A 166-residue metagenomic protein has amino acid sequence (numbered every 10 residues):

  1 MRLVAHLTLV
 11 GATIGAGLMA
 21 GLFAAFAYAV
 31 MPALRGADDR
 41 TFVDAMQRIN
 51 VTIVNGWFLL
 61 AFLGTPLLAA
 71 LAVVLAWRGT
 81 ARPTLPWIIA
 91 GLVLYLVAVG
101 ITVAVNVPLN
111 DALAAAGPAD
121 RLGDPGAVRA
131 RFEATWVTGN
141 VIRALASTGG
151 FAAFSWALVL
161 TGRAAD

Functional and structural regions predicted by a protein language model:
R2-G17, V74-V97: Interfacial segments of alpha-helical transmembrane regions
L7, L18-L63, P108-A134: Interfacial loop at the N-terminal end of multi-pass membrane proteins
G17, A70, L96, A152-S155: Hydrophobic residues within the alpha-helical transmembrane core of Major Facilitator Superfamily
L59-V73: Hydrophobic alpha-helical transmembrane segments
T65-L68, A146-F154: Hydrophobic cores of alpha-helical transmembrane segments in multi-pass inner/ER membrane proteins, independent
L96-A104: Mid-bilayer segments of alpha-helical transmembrane spans in multi-pass integral membrane proteins that mediate
L160-D166: Short, charged juxtamembrane terminal tails flanking transmembrane helices
